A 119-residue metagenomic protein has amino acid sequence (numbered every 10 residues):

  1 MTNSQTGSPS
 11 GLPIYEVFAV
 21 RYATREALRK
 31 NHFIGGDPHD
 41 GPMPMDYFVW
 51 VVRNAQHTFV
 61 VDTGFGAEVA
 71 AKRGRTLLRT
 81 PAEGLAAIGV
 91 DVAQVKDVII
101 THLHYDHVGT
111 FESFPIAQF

Functional and structural regions predicted by a protein language model:
M1-N3, N31-I34, P42, I100-L103: Short amphipathic alpha-helical surface micro-motifs
T2-G11: C-terminal regulatory/interaction regions
P13-E16: Extreme N-terminal starter segment of soluble prokaryotic enzymes
Y22-A87: Conserved beta-strand hairpin/beta-sheet module of binuclear metal-dependent hydrolase folds, prominently
R75-F119: Active-site metal-binding motif and surrounding structural segment of the metallo-beta-lactamase
